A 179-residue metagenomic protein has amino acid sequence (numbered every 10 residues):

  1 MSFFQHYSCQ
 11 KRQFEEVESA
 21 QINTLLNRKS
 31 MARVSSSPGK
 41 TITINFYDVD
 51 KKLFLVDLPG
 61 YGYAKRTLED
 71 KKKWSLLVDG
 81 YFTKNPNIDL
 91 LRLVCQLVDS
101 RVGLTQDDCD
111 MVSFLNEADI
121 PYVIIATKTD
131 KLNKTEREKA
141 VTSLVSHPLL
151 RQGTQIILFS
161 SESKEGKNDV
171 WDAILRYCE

Functional and structural regions predicted by a protein language model:
M1-E69, E179: Conserved G1/Walker A P-loop phosphate-binding module
L26, G39, D79-P86, N116 (+5 more regions): Signal for well-folded cores of large energy- and translation-related assemblies
K40, L53, G60-G62, R101-G103 (+2 more regions): Conserved nucleotide-binding/hydrolysis micro-motifs of P-loop NTPases
T41, K71-S75, D79, T105 (+2 more regions): Amphipathic alpha-helical transducer elements in NTP-driven molecular machines
Y63-E69, G103-C109, K134-E138: Conserved ATPase-coupling elements of RecA-like P-loop NTPase cores
D70-R101, S113-I125: Inter-motif core of Ras-like GTPase G domains
G103-A118, A140-L144: Conserved catalytic-core segment of NTP-binding enzymes
K131-E179: Canonical P-loop GTPase G-domain recognition
